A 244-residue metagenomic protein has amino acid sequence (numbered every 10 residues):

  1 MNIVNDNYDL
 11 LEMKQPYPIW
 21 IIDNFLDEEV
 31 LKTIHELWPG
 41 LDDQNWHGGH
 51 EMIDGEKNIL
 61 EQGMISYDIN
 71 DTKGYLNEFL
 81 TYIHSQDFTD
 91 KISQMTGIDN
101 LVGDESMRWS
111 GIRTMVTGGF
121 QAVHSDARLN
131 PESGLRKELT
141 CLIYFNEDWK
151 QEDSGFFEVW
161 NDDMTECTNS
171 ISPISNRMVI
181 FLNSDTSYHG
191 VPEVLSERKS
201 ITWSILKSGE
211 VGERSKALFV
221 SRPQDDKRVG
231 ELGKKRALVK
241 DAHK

Functional and structural regions predicted by a protein language model:
M1-Y8: N- or domain-start disorder-to-order transition segments that initiate the globular core
Y8-M95: Non-heme Fe(II)/2-oxoglutarate
I21, V102-E105, G111, I180-F181 (+1 more regions): A structural signal for short, well-ordered beta-strand segments and their strand-loop junctions that often border
D27, L31, T72-L76, S85-T89 (+5 more regions): A structural signal for well-ordered alpha-helical scaffolds and beta->alpha junctions
P39, D71, L80-L135: Non-heme Fe(II) oxygenase catalytic core, chiefly the N-lobe of the double-stranded beta-helix
D42-D43, D99-V102, E147-Q151: Proline-centered turn/helix-capping motifs that create local helix->coil transitions or kinks
G118-G119, D126-K137, N146-K244: Catalytic core of Fe(II)/2-oxoglutarate
T140-L142: Eukaryotic charged/polar low-complexity linker/IDR segments
